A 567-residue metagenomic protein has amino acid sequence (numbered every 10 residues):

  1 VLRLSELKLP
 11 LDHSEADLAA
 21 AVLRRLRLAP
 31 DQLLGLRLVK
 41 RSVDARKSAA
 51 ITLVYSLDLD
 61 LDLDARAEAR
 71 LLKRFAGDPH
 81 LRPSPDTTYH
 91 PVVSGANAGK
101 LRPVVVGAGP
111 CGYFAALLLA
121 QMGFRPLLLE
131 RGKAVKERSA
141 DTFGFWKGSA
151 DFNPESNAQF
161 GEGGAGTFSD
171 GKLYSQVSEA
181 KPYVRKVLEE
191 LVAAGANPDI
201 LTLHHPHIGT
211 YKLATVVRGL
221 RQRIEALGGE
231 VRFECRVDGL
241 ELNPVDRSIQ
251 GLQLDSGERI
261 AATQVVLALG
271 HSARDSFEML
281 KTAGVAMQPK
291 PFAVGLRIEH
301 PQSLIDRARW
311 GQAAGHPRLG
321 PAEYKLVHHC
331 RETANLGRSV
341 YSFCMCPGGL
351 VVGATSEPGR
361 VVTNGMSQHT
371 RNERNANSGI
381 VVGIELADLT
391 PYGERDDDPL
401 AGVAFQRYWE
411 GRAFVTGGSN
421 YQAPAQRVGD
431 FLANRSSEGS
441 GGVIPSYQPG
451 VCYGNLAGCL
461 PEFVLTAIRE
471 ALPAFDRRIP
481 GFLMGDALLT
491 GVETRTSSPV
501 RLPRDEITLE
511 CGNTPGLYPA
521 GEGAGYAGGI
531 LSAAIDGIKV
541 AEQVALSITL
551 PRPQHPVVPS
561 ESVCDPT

Functional and structural regions predicted by a protein language model:
V1-I51, L59-D565: Residues forming the flavin
V54: Aromatic sugar-binding surface patches on proteins that engage polysaccharides or sugar-phosphate polymers
